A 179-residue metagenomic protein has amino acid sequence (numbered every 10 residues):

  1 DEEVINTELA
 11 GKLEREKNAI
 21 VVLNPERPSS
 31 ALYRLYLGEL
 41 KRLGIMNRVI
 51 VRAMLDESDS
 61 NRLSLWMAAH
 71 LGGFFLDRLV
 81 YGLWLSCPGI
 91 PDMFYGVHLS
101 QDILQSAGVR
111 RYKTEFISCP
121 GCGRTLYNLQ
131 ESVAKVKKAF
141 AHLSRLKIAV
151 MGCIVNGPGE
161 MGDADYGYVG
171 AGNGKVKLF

Functional and structural regions predicted by a protein language model:
E2-L143, K147-V150: Catalytic alpha/beta core domains of metabolic enzymes, predominantly
I154-F179: Nucleotide-binding motor/catalytic cores of P-loop/tubulin-like NTPases across gene-expression machines
